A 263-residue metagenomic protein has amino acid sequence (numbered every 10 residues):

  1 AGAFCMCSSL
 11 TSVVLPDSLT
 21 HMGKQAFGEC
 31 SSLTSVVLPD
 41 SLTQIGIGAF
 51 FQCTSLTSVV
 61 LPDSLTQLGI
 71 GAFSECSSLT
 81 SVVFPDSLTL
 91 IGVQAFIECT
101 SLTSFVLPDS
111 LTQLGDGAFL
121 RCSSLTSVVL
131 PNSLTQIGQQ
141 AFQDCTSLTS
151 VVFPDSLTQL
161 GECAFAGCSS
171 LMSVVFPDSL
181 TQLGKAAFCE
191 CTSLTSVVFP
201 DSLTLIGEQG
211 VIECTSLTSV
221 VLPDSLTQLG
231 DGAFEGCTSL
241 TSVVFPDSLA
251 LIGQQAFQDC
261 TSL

Functional and structural regions predicted by a protein language model:
A1-C5, G23-E29, G46-F51, G69-S74 (+8 more regions): Consensus positions within tandem repeat domains that build extended binding/scaffold surfaces
S8-H21, S31-Q44, T54-Q67, S77-L90 (+8 more regions): Structural signature of tandem-repeat unit edges
